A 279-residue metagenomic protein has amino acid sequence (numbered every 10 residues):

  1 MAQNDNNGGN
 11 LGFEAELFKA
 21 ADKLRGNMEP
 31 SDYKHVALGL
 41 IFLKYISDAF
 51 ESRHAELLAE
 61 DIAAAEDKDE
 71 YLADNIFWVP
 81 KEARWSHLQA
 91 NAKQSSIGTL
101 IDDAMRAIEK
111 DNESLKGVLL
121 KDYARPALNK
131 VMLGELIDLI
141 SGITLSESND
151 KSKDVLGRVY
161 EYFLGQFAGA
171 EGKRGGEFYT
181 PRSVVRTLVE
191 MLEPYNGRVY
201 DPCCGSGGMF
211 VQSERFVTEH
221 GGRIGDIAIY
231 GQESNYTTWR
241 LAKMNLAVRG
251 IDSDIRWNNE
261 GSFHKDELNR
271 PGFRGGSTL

Functional and structural regions predicted by a protein language model:
M1-Y195, D254-E267: Non-catalytic, mostly N-terminal accessory regions of nucleic-acid modification and defense proteins
I41, Y45, G272-L279: Internal hydrophobic scaffold segments of catalytic domains
R174-S277: Conserved S-adenosyl-L-methionine
